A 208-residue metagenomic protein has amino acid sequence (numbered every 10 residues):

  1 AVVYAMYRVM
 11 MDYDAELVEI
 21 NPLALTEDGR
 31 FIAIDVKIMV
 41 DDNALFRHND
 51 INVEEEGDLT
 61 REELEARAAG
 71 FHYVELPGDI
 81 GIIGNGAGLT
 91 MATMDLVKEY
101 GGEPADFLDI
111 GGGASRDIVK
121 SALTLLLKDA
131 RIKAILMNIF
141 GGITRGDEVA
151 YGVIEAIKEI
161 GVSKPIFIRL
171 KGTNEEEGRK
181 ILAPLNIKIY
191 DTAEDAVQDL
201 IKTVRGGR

Functional and structural regions predicted by a protein language model:
A1-E19, A24-M137, V149, K171-R208: ATP-dependent carboxylate/acyl-activation modules
R131-K171: C-terminal hydrophobic structural anchor segments that stabilize assembly/packing rather than catalytic chemistry
